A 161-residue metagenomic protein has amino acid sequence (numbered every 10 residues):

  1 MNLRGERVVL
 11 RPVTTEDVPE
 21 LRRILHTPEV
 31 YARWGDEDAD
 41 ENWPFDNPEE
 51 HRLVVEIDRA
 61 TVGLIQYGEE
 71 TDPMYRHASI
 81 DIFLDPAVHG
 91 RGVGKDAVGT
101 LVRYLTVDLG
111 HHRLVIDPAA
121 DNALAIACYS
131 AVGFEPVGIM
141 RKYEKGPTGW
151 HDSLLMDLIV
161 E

Functional and structural regions predicted by a protein language model:
M1-P44: A short, well-structured alpha-helix characteristic of acyl/acetyltransferase catalytic modules
E29-H89, K95, Y104, D108-L109 (+1 more regions): Acetyl-CoA-dependent GNAT
A60-G63, L124, W150: Glycine-rich acetyl-CoA-binding "A-motif" of GNAT/NAT acetyltransferases
E69, V115-P118, E135-D152: Conserved catalytic-core motifs of GNAT/GCN5-like acyltransferases
G90-Y104, I126-A131: Conserved acetyl-CoA-binding loop-helix of GNAT-fold acetyltransferases
G94, V98, N122-A125, K142-P147: Short glycine/proline-centered loop/turn elements that form peptide/ligand docking sites
Y129, F134, M156: Conserved active-site tyrosine of GNAT-family acetyltransferases
W150-E161: Terminal substrate-recognition subdomain of acyl/acetyltransferases
